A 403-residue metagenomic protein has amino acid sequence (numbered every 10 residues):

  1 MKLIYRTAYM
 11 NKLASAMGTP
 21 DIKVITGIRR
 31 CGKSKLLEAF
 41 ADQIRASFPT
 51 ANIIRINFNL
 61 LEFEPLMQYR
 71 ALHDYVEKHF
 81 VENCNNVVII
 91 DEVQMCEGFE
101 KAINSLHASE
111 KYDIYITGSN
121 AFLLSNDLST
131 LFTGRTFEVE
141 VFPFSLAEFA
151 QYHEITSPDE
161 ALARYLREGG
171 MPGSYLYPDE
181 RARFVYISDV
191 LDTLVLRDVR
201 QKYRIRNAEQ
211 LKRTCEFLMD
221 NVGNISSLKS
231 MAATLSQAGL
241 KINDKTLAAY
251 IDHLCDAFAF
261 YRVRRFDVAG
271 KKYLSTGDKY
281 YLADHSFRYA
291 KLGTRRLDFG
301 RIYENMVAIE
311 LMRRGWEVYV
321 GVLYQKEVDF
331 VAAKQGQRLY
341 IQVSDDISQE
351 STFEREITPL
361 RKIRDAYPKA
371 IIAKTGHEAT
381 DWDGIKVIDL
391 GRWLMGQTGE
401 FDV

Functional and structural regions predicted by a protein language model:
I4-G18: Pre-Walker A adenine-sensing motif
I25: Hydrophobic anchor at the beta1->P-loop junction of P-loop NTPases
K33: Conserved lysine of the Walker
L36, F40: Hydrophobic positions on the alpha1 helix immediately C-terminal to the Walker A/P-loop
R55-C84: Short glycine-rich substrate-engagement loop in P-loop NTPases that contacts/grips substrate
S119-A121, N126-I225: Interdomain motor-coupling "hinge/lid" segment immediately C-terminal to the ATP-binding subdomain of NTP-driven enzymes
E180-R338: Accessory nucleic acid-recognition modules appended to NTPase machines
G376-V403: Domain-level recognition of nuclease-like catalytic cores that cleave nucleotide substrates
